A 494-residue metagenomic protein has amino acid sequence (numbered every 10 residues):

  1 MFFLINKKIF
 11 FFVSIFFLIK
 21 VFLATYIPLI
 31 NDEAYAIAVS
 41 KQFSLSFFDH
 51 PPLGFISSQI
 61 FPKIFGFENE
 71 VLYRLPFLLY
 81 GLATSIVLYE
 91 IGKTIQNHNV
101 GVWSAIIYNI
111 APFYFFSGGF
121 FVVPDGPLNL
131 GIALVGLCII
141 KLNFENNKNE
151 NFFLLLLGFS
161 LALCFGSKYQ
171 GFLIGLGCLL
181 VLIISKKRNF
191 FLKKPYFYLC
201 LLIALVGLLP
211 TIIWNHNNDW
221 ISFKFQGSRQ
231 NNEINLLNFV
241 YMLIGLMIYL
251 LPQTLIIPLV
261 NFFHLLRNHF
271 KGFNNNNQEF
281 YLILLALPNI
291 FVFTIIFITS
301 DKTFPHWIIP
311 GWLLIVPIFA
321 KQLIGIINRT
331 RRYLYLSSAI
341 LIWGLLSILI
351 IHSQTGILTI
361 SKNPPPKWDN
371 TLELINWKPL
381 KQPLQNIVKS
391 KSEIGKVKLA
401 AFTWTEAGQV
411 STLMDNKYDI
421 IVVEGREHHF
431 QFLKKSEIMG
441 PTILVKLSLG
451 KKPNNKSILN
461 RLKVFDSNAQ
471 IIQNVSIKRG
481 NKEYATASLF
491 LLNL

Functional and structural regions predicted by a protein language model:
K7, L88-I110, N129-L130: Transmembrane-helix signature of polytopic, membrane-embedded enzymes that assemble or transfer cell-envelope glycans
F10, L75-I95, L134-C138: Transmembrane-helix motifs of polytopic, lipid-linked glycan transferases
V13, S104-F113, L137, L161 (+2 more regions): Short helix- or helix-capping micro-motifs that position conserved polar/aromatic residues at function-defining sites
Q42, F152-K168, L180, A204-L205: Membrane-interface alpha helices of multi-pass inner-membrane proteins
K93-N99, V135-F153: Membrane-interface transmembrane helices that cradle and orient dolichyl/undecaprenyl
F113, G119-L128: Short acidic/glycine- and proline-prone juxtamembrane loop motifs at membrane-interface regions of multi-pass membrane
G175-Q278, L285-F297: Transmembrane-lumen/periplasm boundary regions of multi-pass, lipid-linked membrane glycan transferases
V388, E427-L494: Aromatic/acidic, Gly/Pro-rich catalytic loop(s) in extracytoplasmic/lumenal soluble domains of multi-pass membrane
